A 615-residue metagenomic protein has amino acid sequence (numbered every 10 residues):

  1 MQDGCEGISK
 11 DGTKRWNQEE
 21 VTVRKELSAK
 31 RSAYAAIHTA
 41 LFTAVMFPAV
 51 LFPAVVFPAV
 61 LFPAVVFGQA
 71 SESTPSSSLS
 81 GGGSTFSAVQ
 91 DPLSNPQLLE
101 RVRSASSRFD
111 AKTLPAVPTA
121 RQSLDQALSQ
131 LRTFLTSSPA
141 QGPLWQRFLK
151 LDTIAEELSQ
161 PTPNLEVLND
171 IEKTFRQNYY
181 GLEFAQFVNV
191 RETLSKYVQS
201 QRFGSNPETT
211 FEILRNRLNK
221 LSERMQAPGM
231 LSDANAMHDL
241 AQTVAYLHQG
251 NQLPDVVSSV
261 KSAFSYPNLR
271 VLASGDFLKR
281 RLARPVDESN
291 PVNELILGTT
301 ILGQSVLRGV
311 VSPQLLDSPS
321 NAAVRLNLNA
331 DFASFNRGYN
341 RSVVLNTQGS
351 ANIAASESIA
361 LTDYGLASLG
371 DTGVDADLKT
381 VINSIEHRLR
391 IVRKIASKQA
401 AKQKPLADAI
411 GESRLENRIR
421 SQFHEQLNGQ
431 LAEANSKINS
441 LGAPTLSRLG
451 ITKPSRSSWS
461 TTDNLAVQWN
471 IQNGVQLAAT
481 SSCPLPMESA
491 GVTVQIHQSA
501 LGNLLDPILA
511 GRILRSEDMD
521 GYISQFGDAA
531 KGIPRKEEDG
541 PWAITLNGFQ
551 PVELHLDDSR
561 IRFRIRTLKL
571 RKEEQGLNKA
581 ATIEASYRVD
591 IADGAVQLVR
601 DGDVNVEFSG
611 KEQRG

Functional and structural regions predicted by a protein language model:
H38-V65: Bacterial N-terminal signal peptides
V66-P75, S87: Boundary at the C-terminal end of the N-terminal hydrophobic targeting segment
L79-R281, K394-D601, E607-G615: Extended, low-charge, aliphatic-rich alpha-helical segments
P254-N321, R337: Interfacial loop/beta elements and low-complexity acidic/Ser/Thr-rich segments of macromolecular assembly/processing
V311-A367, E537-W542, N547-T582: N-terminal beta-strand/beta-hairpin edge segment
A367-A400, N605-G610: Short acidic, glycine/tyrosine-flanked loop/strand segments centered on an H-E-D-like triad
